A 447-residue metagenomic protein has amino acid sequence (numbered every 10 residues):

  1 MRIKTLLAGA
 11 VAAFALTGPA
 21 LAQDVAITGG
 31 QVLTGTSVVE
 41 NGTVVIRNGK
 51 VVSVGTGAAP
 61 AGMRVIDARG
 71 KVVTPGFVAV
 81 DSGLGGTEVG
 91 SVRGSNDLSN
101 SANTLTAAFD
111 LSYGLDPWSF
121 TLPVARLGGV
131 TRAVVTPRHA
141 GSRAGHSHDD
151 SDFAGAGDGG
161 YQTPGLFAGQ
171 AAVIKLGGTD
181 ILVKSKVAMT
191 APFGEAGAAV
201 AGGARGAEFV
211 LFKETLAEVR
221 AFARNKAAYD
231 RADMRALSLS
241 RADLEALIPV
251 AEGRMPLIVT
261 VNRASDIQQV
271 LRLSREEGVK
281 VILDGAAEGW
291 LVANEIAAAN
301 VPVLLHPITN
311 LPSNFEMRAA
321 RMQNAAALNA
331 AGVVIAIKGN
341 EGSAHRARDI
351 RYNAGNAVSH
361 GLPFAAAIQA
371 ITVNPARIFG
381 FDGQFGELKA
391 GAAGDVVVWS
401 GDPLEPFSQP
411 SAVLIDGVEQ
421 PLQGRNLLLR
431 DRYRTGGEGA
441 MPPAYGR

Functional and structural regions predicted by a protein language model:
M1-L21: Gram-negative bacterial Sec-dependent N-terminal signal peptides
V25-I27, A59-Y113, L127, T131: Replace "His-x-His-based motif
G30, G42, K389-Y433: C-terminal cap of metal-dependent C-N hydrolases
G30, V44, G49, G70 (+10 more regions): Divalent metal-coordination and catalytic microenvironments
V32, T36-T74, S91: Histidine-rich, glycine-flanked metal-binding segment
V89-G90, N96-A108, P256, A297 (+3 more regions): His/Asp/Glu-enriched, well-ordered alpha-helical/loop segment that forms or immediately abuts the divalent-metal
T121, R126-V281, Q409, A444-G446: Polyanionic/metal-chelating signatures
S274-K280, A298-L304, G332-V334: Glycine-enriched alpha-helix->loop->beta-strand junction motifs that scaffold or abut catalytic
